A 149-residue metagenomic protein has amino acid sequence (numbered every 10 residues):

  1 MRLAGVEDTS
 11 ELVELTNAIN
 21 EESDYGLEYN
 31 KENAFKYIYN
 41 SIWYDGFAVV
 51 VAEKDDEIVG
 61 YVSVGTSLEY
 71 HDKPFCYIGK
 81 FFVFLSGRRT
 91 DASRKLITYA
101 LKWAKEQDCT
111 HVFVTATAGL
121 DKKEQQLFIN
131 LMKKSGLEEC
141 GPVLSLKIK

Functional and structural regions predicted by a protein language model:
M1-E14: A short beta-loop-alpha structural element at the N-terminal edge of CoA-dependent acyl/N-acetyltransferase catalytic
N20-I38: Conserved GNAT-fold acetyl-CoA-binding loop/helix
Y39-V51: A short helix-loop-beta-strand connector motif used in the catalytic cores of GNAT acetyltransferases and, in some
V51, E57-T66: Conserved beta-strand in the GNAT
L68-I78, E139-C140: A conserved beta-turn-beta hairpin within the catalytic core of GNAT-like acetyltransferases that forms part
K80-R89: A short, internal acetyl-CoA/4′-phosphopantetheine-binding micro-motif in the GNAT/acyltransferase core
K95-H111: Conserved acyl-CoA
F113-L127, I148: Conserved beta-strand-loop-alpha-helix junction that forms the acyl-donor binding cleft
